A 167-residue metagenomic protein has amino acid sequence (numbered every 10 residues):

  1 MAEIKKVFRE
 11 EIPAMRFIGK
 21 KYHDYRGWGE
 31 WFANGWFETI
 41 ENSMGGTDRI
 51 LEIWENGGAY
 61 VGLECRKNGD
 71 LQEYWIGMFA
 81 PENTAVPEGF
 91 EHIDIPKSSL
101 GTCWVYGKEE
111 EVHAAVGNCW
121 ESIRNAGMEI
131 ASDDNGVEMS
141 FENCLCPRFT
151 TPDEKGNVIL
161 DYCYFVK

Functional and structural regions predicted by a protein language model:
M1-K167: A solvent-exposed interaction/effector surface
